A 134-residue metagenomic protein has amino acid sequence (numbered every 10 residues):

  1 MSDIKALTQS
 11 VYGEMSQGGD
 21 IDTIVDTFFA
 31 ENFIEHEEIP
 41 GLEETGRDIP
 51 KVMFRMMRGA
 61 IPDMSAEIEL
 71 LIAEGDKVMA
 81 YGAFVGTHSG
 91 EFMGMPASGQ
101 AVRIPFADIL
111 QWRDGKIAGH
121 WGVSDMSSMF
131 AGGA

Functional and structural regions predicted by a protein language model:
M1-A134: C-terminal and inter-domain tail/linker signature
